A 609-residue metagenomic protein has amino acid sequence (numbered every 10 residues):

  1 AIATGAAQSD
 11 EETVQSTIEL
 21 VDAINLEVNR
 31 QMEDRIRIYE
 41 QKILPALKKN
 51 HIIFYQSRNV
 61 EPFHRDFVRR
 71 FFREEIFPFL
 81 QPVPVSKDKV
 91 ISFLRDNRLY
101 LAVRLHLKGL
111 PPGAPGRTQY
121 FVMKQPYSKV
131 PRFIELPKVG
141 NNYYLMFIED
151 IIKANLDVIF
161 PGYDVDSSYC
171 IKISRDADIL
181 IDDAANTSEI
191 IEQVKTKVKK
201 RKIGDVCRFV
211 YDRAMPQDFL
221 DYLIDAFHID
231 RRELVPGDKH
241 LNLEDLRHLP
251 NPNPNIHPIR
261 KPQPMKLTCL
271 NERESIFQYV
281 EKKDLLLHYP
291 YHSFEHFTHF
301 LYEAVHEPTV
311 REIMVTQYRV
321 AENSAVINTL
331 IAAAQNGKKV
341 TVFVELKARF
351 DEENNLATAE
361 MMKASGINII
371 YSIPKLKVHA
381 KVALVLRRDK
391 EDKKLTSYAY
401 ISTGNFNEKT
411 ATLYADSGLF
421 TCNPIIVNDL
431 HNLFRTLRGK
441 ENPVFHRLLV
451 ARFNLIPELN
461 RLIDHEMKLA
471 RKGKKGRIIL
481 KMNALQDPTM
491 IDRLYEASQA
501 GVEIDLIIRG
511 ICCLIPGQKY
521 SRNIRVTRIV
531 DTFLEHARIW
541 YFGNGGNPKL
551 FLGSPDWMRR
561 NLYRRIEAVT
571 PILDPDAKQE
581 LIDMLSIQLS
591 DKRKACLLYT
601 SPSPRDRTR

Functional and structural regions predicted by a protein language model:
A1-E312, I327, E496-A497, G510 (+2 more regions): N-terminal non-catalytic structural scaffold regions of very large proteins
R30, D34, I76-F79, S92-L94 (+2 more regions): Primarily the HKD phosphodiesterase
S57, H106, S174, V210-D212 (+17 more regions): Generic beta-strand/beta-sheet core signal
H106-L110, P126-V130, D178, A214-P216 (+15 more regions): Short, glycine-/Ser/Thr-/acidic-enriched flexible segments
Y127, Y398-T436, F551-D591: Segments surrounding the PLD/"HKD" phosphodiesterase catalytic module and close analogs
L346, F350-L413, V526-R528, T532 (+1 more regions): Phosphate/diphosphate-binding loops
N432-N454, L462-E466: N-terminal cationic and glycine-rich segments that engage phosphates or anionic surfaces
Y599-T608: Conserved small/polar residues in nucleotide/adenosyl-binding loops
